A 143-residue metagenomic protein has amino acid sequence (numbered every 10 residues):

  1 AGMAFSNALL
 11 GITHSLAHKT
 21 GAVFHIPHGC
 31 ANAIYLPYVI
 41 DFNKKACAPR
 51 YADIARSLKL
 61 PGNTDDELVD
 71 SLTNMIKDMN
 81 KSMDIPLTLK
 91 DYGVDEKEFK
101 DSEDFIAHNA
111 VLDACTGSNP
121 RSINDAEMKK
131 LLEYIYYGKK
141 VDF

Functional and structural regions predicted by a protein language model:
A1-D78: Active-site segments that bind and position negatively charged phosphate/pyrophosphate groups
Y51, P61-F143: C-terminal charged capping/lid subdomain of soluble metabolic enzymes
